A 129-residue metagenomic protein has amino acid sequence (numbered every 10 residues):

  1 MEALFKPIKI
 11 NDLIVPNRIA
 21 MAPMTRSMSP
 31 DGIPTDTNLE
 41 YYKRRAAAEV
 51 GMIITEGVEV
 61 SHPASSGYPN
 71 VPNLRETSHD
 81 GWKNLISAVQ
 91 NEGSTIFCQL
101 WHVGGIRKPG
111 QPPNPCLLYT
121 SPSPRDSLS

Functional and structural regions predicted by a protein language model:
M1-W101: N-terminal capping/small domains of soluble enzymes
P34, P113-N114, R125: Non-transmembrane, interaction-prone segments in cytosolic or luminal domains
F97-L118: A contiguous, low-structure linker/loop signature
Y119-P124: Conserved small/polar residues in nucleotide/adenosyl-binding loops
S127-S129: N-terminal low-complexity segments that are often proline-rich with Ser/Thr-Pro
